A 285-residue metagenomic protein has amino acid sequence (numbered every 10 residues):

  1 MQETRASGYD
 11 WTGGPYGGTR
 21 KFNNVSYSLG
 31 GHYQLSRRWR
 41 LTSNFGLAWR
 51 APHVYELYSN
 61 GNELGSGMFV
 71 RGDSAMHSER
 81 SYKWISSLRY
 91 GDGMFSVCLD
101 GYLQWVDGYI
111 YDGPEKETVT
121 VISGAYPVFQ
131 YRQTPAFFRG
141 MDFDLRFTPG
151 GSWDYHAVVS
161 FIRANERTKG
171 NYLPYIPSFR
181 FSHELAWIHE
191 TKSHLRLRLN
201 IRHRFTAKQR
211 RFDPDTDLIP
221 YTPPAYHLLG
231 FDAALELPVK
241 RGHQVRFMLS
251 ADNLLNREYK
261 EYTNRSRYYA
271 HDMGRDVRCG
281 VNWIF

Functional and structural regions predicted by a protein language model:
M1-E3, S43-L47, E56, L99-L103 (+3 more regions): Transmembrane beta-barrel strands of outer-membrane/channel proteins
M1-V106: Structural signature of Gram-negative outer-membrane beta-barrels, strongest in the C-terminal barrel of TonB-dependent
T4, Y102-V106, G124-R210: Gram-negative outer-membrane beta-barrel transporters
S7, W49-R50, D107, G150 (+2 more regions): C-terminal beta-signal and adjacent terminal beta-strands/loops of Gram-negative outer-membrane beta-barrel proteins
D10-G18, M68-S74, Y126-Y131, G140-D142 (+3 more regions): Extracellular loop and loop/strand-boundary signature of outer-membrane beta-barrel proteins
L29-Y33, S86-Y90, M141-F147, H183-W187 (+4 more regions): Residues on the lipid-exposed face of transmembrane beta-strands in outer-membrane beta-barrel proteins
R38-L41, M94-V97, G151-Y155, T191-L197 (+1 more regions): Repeated loop/turn-to-beta-strand initiation elements of outer-membrane beta-barrel proteins
R71-H77, K83, Y90-D92, S96-D154 (+1 more regions): Outer membrane beta-barrel strand-and-loop segments of large Gram-negative receptors, especially TonB-dependent
